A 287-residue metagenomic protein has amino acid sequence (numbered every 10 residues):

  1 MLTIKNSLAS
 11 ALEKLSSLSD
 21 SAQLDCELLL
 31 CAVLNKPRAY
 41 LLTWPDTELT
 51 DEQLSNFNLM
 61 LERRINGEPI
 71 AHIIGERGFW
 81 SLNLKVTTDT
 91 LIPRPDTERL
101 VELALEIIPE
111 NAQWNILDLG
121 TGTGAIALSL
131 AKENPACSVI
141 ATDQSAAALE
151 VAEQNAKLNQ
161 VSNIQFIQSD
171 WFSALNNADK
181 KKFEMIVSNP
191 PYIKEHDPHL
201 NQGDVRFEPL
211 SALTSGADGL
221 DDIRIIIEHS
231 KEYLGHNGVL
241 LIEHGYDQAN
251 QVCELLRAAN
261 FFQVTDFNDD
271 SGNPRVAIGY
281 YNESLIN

Functional and structural regions predicted by a protein language model:
M1-L34, A39-L42: Non-catalytic accessory regions of SAM-dependent methyltransferases
L29, G67, T97, I126 (+5 more regions): Residue-level signal for inorganic ion chemistry
C31-E106: Conserved AdoMet
P93, D118, A141, S215 (+1 more regions): Conserved SAM-binding loop
R99-H199: Conserved SAM/SAH cofactor-binding pocket of Class I
Y192-D222: Mobile active-site "lid"/loop adjacent to the S-adenosyl-L-methionine
A217-Y281: Conserved Class I SAM-dependent methyltransferase catalytic core
N282-N287: Flexible, glycine-/basic-rich loop-and-beta segments that form/coincide with the SAM-dependent methyltransferase
